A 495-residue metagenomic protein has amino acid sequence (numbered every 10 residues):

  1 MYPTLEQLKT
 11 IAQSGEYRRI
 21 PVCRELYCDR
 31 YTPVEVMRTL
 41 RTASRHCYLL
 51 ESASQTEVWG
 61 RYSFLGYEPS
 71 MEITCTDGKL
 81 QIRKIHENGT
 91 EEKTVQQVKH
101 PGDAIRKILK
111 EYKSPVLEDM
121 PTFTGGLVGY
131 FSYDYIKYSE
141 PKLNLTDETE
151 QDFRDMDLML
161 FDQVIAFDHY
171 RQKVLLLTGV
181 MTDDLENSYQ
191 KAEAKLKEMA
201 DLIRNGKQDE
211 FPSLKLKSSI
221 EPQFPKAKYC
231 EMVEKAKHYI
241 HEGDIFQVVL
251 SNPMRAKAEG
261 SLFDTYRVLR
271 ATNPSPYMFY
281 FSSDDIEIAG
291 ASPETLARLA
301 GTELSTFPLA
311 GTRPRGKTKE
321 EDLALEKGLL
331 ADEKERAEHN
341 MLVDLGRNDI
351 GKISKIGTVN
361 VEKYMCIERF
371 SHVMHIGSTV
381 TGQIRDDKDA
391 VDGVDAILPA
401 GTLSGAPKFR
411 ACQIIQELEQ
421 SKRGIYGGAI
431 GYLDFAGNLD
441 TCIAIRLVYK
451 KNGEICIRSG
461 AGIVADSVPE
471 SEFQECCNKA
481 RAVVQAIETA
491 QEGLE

Functional and structural regions predicted by a protein language model:
M1-E495: Extended alpha-helical targeting/anchoring segments, especially N-terminal organellar/secretory targeting helices
